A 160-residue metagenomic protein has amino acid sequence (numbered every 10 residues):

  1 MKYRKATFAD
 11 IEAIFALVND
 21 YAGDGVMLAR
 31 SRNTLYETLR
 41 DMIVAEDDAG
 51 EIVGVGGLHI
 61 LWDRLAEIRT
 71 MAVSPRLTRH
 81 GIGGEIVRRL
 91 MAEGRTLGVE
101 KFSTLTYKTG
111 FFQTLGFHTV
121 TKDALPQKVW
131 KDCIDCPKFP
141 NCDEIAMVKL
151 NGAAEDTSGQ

Functional and structural regions predicted by a protein language model:
M1-K2, T96-F102: Short active-site oxyanion
K2-I14: A short beta-loop-alpha structural element at the N-terminal edge of CoA-dependent acyl/N-acetyltransferase catalytic
I14-F15, F112: Hydrophobic pocket/interface hotspot
A16-A29: Helix-loop element at the rim of GNAT/NAT acetyltransferase active sites that forms part of the acceptor-substrate
A29-M42, E46-D48, G54-L65, R69-V73: A conserved beta-strand-loop-helix scaffold within acyl/acetyltransferase catalytic domains
V73, R79-G94, T104: Conserved acetyl-CoA-binding loop-helix of GNAT-fold acetyltransferases
E100, T106-D132: Conserved active-site alpha-helix within GNAT-family acetyltransferase domains
L125-Q160: C-terminal "cap" of GNAT-fold acetyltransferases
